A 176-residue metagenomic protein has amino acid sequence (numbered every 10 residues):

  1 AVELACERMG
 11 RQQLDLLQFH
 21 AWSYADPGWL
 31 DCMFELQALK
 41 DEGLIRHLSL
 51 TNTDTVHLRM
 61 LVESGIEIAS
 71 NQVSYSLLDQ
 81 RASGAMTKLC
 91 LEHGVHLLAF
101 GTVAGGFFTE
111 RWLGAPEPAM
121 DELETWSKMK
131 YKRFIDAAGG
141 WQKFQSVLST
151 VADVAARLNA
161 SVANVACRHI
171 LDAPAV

Functional and structural regions predicted by a protein language model:
A1, L17, R168-H169: Generic alpha-helical secondary-structure signal
A1-M9, T53-M60: Short, acidic/polar
C6-A25: Active-site groove signature of glycoside hydrolases
A21-V176: Beta/alpha (TIM)-barrel catalytic core signal, keyed to glycine-rich beta->alpha loops juxtaposed to Asp/Glu that bind
